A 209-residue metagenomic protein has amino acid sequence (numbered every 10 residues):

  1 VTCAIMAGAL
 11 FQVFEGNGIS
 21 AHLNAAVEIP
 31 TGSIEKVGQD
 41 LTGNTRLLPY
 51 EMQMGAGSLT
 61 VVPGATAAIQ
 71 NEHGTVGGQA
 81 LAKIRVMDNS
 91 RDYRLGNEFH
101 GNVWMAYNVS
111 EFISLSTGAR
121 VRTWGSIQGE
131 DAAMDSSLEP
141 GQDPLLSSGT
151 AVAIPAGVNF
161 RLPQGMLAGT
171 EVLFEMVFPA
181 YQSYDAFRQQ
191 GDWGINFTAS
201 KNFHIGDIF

Functional and structural regions predicted by a protein language model:
V1-S90, G141, S147, K201: Outer-membrane pore/translocation modules
R91-F209: Outer membrane beta-barrel transmembrane domains
